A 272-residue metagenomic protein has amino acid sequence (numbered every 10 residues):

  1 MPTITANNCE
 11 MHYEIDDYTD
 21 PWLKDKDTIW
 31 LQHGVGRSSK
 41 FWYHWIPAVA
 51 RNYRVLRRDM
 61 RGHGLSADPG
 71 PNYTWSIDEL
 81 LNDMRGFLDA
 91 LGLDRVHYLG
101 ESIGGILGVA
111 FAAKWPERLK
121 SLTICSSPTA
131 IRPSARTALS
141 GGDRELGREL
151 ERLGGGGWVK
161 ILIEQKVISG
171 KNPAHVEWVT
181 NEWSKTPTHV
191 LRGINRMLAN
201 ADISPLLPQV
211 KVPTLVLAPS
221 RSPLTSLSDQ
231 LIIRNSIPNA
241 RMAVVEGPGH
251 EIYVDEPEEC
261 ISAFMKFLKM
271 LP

Functional and structural regions predicted by a protein language model:
C9-Y73: Conserved HGGG/HGGXW glycine-rich cap/lid loop of the alpha/beta-hydrolase fold
D78-V96: Conserved acidic catalytic loop of the alpha/beta-hydrolase fold
G100, G104, G108: Gly/Ala-rich beta-loop-alpha elbow adjacent to hydrolase catalytic centers
V109, A113-K114, L119-R152: Flexible "cap/lid" loop of the alpha/beta hydrolase fold
P133-L139, E151-P208: Conserved alpha/beta-hydrolase catalytic His-Asp/Glu region
V210, V216-A218: Short beta-strand/loop motif that positions the catalytic acidic residue of the alpha/beta-hydrolase fold
R221-T225: Acidic catalytic loop of the alpha/beta-hydrolase fold
A240-P272: Catalytic active-site module of serine/aspartate enzymes centered on a nucleophile-bearing elbow/loop
